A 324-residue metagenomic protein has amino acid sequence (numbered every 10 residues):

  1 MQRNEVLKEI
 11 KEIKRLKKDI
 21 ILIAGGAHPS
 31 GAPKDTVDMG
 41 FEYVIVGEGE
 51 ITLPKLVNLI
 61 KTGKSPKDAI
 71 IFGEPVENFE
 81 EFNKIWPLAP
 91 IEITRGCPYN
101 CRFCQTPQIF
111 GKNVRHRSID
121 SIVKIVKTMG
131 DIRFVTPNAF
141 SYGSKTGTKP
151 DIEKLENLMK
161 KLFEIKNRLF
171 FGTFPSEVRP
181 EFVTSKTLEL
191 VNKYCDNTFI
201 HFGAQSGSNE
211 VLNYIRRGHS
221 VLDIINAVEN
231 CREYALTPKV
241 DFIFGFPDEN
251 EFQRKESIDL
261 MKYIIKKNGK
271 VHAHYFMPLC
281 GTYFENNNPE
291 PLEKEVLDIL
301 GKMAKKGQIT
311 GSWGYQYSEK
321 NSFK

Functional and structural regions predicted by a protein language model:
M1-F79: Glycine-rich beta-alpha loop elements in corrinoid/cobalamin-binding modules across cobalamin-dependent enzymes
L7-K18, Q105, F163, N192 (+1 more regions): Surface-exposed amphipathic alpha-helices with a cationic face
D19-I21, T237, K270: Proline-centered loop/turn at the N-terminus of a beta-strand
P33-G40, K186-L188, P247-K262: Catalytic cores of alpha/beta
N83-S121: Canonical Radical SAM [4Fe-4S] cluster-binding loop centered on the CxxxCxxC motif and its immediate flanking residues
C97, C101, I122, F202 (+2 more regions): Conserved, mostly hydrophobic/aromatic
Y99, V135-T148, N209-I215, F244-F252 (+1 more regions): Flexible glycine/acidic-rich beta-alpha junction loops that bind and position SAM and/or redox cofactors in anaerobic
K127-K239, F244-E249: Conserved SAM/AdoMet-binding glycine-rich loop
